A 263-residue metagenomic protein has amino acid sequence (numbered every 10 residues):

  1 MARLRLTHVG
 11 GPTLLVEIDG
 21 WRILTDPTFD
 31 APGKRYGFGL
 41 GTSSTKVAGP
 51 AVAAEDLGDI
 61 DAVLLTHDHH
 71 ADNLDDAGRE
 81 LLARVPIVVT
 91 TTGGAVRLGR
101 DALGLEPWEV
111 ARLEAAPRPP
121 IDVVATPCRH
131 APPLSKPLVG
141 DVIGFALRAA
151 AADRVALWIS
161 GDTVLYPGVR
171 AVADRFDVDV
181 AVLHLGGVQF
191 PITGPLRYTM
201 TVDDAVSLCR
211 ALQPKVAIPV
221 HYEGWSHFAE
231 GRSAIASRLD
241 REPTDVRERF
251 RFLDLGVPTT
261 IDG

Functional and structural regions predicted by a protein language model:
M1-V47, A234, R241, V246-R247 (+1 more regions): Zn-dependent metallo-beta-lactamase
W21-I23, D61-A62, I87, I121 (+3 more regions): Structural motif
W21-L65, D76-E80, A131-P137, T163-R175: Pre-active-site segment of Zn-dependent metallo-hydrolases
D30-P32, H69-L74, A95-L98, E109-R112 (+5 more regions): Active-site environment of divalent metal-dependent phosphoester hydrolases
G58-D61, V124, R129-T199, R251-G263: Mobile, glycine- and charge-enriched loop segments and immediately flanking short secondary-structure elements within
I60-A71, A217: Metallo-beta-lactamase
V85-R154, S237-D262: Metallo-beta-lactamase
G93, V164-V257: Cap/insert and terminal regions of metallo-dependent hydrolase folds
